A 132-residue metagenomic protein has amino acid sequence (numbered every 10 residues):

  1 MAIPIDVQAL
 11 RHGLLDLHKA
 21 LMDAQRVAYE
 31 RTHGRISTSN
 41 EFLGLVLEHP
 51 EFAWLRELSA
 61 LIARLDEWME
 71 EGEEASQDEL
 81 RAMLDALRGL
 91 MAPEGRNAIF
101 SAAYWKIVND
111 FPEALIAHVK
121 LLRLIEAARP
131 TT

Functional and structural regions predicted by a protein language model:
M1-T132: Surface-exposed peri-terminal alpha-helical interaction modules
